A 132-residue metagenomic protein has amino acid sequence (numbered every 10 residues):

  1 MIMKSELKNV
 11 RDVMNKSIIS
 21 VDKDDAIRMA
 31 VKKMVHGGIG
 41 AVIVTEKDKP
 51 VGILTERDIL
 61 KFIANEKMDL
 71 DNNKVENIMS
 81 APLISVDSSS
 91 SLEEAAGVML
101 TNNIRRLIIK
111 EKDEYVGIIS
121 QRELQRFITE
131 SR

Functional and structural regions predicted by a protein language model:
M1-R132: Tandem CBS (Cystathionine beta-synthase) repeat/Bateman regulatory domains
